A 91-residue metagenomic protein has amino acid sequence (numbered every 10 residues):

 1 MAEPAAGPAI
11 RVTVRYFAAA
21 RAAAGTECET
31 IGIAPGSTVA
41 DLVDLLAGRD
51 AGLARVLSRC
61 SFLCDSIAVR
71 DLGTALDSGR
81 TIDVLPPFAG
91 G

Functional and structural regions predicted by a protein language model:
M1-G90: Ubiquitin-like/PB1-type beta-grasp interaction modules and other compact soluble beta-rich domains
